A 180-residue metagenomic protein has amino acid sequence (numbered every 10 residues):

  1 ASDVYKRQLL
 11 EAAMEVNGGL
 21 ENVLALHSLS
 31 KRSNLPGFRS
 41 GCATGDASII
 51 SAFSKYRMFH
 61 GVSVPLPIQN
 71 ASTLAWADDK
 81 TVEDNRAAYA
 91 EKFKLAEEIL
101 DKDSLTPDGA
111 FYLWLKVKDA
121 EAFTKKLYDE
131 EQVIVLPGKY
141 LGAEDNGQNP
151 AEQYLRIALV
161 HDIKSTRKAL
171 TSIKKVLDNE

Functional and structural regions predicted by a protein language model:
S2-E180: PLP-dependent class I/II
